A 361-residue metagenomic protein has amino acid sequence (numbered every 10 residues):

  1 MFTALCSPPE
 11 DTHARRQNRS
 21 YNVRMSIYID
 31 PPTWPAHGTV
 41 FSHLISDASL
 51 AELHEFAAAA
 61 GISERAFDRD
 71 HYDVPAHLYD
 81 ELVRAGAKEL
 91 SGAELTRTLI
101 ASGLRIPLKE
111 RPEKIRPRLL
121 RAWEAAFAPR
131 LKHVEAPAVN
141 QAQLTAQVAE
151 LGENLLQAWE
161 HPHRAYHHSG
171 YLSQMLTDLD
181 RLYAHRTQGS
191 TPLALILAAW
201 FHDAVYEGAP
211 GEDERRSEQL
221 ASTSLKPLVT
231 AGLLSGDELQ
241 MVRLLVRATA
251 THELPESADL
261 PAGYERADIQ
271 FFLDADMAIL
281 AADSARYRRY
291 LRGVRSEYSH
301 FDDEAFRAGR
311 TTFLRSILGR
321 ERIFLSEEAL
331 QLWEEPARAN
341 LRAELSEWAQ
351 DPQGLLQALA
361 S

Functional and structural regions predicted by a protein language model:
T12-A14: Short hydrophobic alpha-helical segments enriched in small aliphatic residues
D30-L90, E94-T98: Basic nucleic-acid-binding interfaces
A101, I106-F127, A165-H167, T177-T191 (+2 more regions): Divalent metal-dependent phosphate-bond-processing catalytic cores, especially two-metal-ion Mg2+/Mn2+ enzymes that act
E150-D178, A204-V205, F324-L325: Active-site flanking loop/helix segments enriched in acidic
A158, S217-E256: Histidine- and acidic-residue-rich, metal-dependent catalytic cores
H161-A194, R216, L220-V229: Alpha-helical phosphate/pyrophosphate-handling elements in metalloenzyme active cores
M175, P192-G208, S217, R243-A250: His-Asp-centered metal-binding catalytic motifs of divalent-metal-dependent phosphohydrolases/nucleases
